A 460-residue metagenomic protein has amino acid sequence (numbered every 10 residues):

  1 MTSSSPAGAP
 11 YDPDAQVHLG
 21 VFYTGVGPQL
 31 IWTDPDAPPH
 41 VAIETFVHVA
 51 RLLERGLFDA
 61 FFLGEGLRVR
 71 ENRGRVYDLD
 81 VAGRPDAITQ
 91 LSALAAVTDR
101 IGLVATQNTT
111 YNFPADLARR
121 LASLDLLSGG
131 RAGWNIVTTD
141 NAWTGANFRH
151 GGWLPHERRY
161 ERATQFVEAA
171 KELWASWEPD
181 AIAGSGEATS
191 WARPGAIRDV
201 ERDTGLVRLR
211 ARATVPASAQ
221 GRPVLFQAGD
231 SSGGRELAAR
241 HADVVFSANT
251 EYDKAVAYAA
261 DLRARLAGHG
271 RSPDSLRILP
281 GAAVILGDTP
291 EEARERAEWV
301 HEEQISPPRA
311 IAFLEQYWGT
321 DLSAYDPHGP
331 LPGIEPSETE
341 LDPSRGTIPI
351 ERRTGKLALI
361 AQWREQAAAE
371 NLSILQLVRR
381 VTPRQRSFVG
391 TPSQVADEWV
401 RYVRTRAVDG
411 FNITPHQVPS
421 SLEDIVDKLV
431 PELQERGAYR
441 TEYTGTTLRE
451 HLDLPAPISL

Functional and structural regions predicted by a protein language model:
T2-V97, Q220-P223, T446, I458-L460: N-terminal beta1-alpha1-beta2 module of alpha/beta enzyme domains
P6, Y11-V17, F113-E236, R240-H241 (+6 more regions): Internal, glycine-rich beta/alpha segment that forms the wall or movable "lid" of small-molecule/cofactor binding
V17-V21, F61-L63, I101-Q107, G130-I136 (+4 more regions): Hydrophobic faces of well-ordered beta-strands that scaffold small-molecule active sites in alpha/beta enzyme cores
L19, L53, L57, L94 (+8 more regions): Conserved, mostly hydrophobic/aromatic
Q29-E44, T106-A115, G151-W153, E157 (+3 more regions): Active-site mouth loops of central-metabolism enzymes
F148-G151, P155, F166-K171, V256-A264 (+1 more regions): C-terminal helical cap(s) of enzyme catalytic domains, especially alpha/beta-barrels
I278-E292, R449-L460: Short, conserved secondary-structure transition motifs
E351-P431: Substrate-recognition/cap regions that form aromatic- and gly/pro-loop-enriched pockets for small-molecule ligands
